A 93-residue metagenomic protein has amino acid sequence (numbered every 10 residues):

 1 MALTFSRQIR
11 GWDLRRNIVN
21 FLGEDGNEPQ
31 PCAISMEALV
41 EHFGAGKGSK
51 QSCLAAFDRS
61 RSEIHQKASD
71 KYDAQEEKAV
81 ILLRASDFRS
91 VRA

Functional and structural regions predicted by a protein language model:
M1, E37, V80-I81: Intrinsic-disorder/low-complexity peptide segments enriched for small residues
M1-G23: Short, charged/polar N-terminal "headpieces" of proteins
M1-T4, G26, P31, Q75: Short, functionally important structural connectors and interaction interfaces within domains
N20-A45: A short, structured beta-strand/loop element
K47-S49, C53-A93: Acidic, low-complexity intrinsically disordered segments
